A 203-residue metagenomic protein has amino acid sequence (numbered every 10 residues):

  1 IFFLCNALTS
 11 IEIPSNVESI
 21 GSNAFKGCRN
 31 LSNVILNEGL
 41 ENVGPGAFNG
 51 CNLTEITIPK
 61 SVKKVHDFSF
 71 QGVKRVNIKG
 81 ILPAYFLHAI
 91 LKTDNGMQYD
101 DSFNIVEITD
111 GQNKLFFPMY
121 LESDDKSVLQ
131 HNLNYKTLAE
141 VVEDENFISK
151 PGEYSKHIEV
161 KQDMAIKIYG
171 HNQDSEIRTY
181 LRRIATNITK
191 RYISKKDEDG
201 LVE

Functional and structural regions predicted by a protein language model:
I1, G21-A24, G44-A47, F68-S69: Consensus positions within tandem repeat domains that build extended binding/scaffold surfaces
F3, N172-Q173, K196-D197: Surface-exposed repetitive/solenoidal architectures
N6-S19, R29-N42, C51-K64, V73-A89 (+3 more regions): Structural signature of tandem-repeat unit edges
E198-V202: Ankyrin repeat structural motif
